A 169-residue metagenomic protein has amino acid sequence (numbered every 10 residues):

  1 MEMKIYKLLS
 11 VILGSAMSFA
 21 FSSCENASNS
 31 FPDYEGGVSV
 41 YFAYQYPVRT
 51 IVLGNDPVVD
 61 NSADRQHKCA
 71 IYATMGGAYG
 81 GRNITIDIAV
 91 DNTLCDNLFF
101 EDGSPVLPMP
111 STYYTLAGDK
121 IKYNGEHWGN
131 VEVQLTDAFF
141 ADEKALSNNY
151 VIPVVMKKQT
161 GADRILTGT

Functional and structural regions predicted by a protein language model:
M1-V11: Bacterial N-terminal signal peptides that target proteins for export
F19-S23: C-terminal motif of bacterial Sec signal peptides marking the signal peptidase cleavage site
E25-Y113, K122, W128-N130, F139-P153 (+1 more regions): Acidic/polar, low-complexity intrinsically disordered N-terminal segments immediately downstream of a Sec signal
L116-G118: Short N-terminal edge-element motif at the start of the domain
V133: His/Asp/Glu-rich, glycine-adjacent segments that coordinate divalent cations and/or stabilize oxyanion chemistry on
T136: Residue-level recognition of the GNAT/N-acetyltransferase active site
